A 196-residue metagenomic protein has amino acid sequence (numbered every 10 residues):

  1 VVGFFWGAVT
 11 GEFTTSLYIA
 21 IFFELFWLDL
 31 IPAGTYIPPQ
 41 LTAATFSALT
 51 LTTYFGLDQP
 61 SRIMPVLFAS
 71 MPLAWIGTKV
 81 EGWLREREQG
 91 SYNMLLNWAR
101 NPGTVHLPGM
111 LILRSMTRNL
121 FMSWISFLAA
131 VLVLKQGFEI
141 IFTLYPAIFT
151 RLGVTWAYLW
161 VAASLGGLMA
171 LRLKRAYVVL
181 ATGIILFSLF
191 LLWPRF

Functional and structural regions predicted by a protein language model:
V1-P38, T42-A43: Hydrophobic transmembrane alpha-helices
V2-L17, L51-A69, R195-F196: Helix-coil boundary and interhelical linker segments in multi-pass alpha-helical membrane proteins
G3-A8, T45-F55, N101-P102, T182-R195: Small-residue-rich segments of transmembrane alpha-helices in multi-pass membrane proteins, especially helix faces
W6, F23-I31, S70-T78, L186-L192: Alpha-helical transmembrane segments and their membrane-interface exit regions
G7-V9, W27-I31, T52-G56, L165-K174 (+1 more regions): Hydrophobic alpha-helical transmembrane segments
F26-P72: Long, highly hydrophobic alpha-helical transmembrane signal-anchor segments
I63-T143, V161: Helix-loop-helix junctions within the multi-pass membrane cores of secondary transporters/permeases
L113-F196: C-terminal transmembrane helix-loop-helix hairpin of multi-pass membrane proteins
